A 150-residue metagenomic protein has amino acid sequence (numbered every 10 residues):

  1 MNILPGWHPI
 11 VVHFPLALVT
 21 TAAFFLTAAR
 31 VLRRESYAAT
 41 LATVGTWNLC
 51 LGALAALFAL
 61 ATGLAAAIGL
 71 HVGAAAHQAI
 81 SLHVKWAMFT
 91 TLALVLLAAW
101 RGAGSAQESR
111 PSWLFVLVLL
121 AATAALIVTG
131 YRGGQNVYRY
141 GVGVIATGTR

Functional and structural regions predicted by a protein language model:
M1-R150: Polytopic transmembrane helical bundles with strong interfacial aromatic enrichment
